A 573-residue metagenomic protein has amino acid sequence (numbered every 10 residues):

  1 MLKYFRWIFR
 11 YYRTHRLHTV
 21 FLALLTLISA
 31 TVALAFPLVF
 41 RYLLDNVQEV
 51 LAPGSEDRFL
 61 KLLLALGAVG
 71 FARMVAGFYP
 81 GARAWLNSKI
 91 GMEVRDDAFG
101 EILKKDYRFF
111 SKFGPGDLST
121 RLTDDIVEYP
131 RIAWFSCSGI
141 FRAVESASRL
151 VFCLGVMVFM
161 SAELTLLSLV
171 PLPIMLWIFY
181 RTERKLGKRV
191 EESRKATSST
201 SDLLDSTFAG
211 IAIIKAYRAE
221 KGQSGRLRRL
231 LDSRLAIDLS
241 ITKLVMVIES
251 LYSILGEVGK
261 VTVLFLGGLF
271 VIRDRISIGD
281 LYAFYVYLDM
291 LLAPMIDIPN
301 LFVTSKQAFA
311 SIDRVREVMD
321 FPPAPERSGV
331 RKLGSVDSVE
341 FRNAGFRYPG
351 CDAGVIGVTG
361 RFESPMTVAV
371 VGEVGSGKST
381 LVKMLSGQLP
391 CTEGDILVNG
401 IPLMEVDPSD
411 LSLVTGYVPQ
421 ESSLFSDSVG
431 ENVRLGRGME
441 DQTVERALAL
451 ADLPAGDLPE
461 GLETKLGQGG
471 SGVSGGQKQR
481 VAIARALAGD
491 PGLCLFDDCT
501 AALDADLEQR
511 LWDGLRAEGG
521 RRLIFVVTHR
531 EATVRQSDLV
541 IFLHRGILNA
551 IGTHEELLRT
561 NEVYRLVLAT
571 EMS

Functional and structural regions predicted by a protein language model:
M1-A33, Q48-L66, Y79-R83, N87 (+9 more regions): Membrane-integrated ABC transporters
Y4, Y12, Y79, R83-A84 (+1 more regions): Juxtamembrane loop-to-helix connectors within ABC transporter transmembrane domains
R10-L17, Y107-R108, D124-I140, K185-D202 (+5 more regions): An intracellular "coupling" helix at the cytosolic face of ABC transporter transmembrane type-1 domains
T14, H18-T31, K61, A65 (+4 more regions): Transmembrane helices of ABC transporter permease
A65-A76, L172-Y180, V245-G259, I278-N300: Hydrophobic alpha-helical segments in the permease module
S88, D96-I126, D202-R226, E317-S328 (+3 more regions): Short intracellular "coupling" helices and adjacent cytoplasmic loop segments at the cytosolic face of multi-pass
A196, A219, K243, L291-V318: Cytosolic ends of transmembrane helices, especially the final helix of ABC transmembrane type-1 domains
G334-S573: ABC-type nucleotide-binding domain
